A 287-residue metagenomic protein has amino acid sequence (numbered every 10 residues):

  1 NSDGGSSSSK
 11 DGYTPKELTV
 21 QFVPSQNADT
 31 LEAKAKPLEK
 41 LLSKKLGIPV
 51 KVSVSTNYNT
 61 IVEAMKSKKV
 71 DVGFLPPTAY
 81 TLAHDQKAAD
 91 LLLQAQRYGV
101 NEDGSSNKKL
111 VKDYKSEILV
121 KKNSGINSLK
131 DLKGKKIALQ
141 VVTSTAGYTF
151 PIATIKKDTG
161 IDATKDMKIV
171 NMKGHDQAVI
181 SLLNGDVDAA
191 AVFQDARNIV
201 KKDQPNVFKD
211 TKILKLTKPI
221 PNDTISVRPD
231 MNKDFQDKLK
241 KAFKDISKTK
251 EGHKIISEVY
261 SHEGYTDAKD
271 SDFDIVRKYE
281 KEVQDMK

Functional and structural regions predicted by a protein language model:
N1-S8: Bacterial lipoprotein signal-peptidase II cleavage site
D11-S124: Short, glycine-/small- and polar/acidic-enriched structural segments that line small-molecule recognition paths
G12-F22, Q26-P37, S226-K287: An extracytoplasmic/periplasmic, membrane-proximal ligand-sensing/linker region
Q21-K44, S55, Q96, K112-I180 (+1 more regions): Bilobed "Venus flytrap"/periplasmic-binding protein-like clamshell domains and structurally analogous long
P49-T56, D71-F74, K165-G174, K212-K215: Short beta-strand-to-loop elements that line the ligand-binding cleft of bilobed periplasmic-binding protein-like
M65-K66, L132, L182-L183, L239: Hydrophobic residues within well-ordered alpha-helices
P77-A88, T154-K157, L183-N184, D188-F208: A ligand-binding cleft/hinge motif common to bilobed small-molecule-binding domains
A89-V111, K168, K201-P219: Short beta-strand->loop
